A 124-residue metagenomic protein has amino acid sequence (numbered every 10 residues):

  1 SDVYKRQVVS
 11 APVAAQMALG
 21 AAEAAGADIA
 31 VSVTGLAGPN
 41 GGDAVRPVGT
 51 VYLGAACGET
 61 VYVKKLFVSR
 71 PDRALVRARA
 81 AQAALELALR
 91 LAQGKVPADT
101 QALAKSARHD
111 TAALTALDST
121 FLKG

Functional and structural regions predicted by a protein language model:
S1-G124: Short alpha-helical segments enriched in small residues
